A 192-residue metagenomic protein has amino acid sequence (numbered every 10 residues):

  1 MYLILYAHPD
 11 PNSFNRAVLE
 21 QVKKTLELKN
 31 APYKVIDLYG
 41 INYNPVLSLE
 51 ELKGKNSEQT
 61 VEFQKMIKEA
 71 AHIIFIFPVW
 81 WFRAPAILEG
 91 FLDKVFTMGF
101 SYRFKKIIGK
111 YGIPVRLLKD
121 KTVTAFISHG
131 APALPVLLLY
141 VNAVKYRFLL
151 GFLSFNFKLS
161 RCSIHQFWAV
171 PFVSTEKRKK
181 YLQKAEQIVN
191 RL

Functional and structural regions predicted by a protein language model:
M1, E27, P32-K34, K121-V123 (+1 more regions): Residues at the starts of beta-strands that form the adenosine-phosphate
M1-A31: N-terminal beta1-alpha1 ligand-phosphate binding loop
A7, L38, S128: Cofactor-binding loop segments of dinucleotide-utilizing enzymes, especially the Rossmann-like FAD- and NAD(P)+-binding
A31-N42, H165-W168: A short beta-strand-loop structural module common to alpha/beta enzyme folds
L38-N56: N-terminal beta-loop-helix "entrance" segment that forms/cooperates in small-molecule cofactor or anionic ligand
E50-G54, D93, Y181: Short, hinge-like loop/turn segments at secondary-structure boundaries
E58-V141, K145-Y146: Helix-loop-strand module that forms the ligand-binding subsite of alpha/beta enzymes
P135-L192: Glycine-rich phosphate/pyrophosphate-binding loop and the adjoining helix
